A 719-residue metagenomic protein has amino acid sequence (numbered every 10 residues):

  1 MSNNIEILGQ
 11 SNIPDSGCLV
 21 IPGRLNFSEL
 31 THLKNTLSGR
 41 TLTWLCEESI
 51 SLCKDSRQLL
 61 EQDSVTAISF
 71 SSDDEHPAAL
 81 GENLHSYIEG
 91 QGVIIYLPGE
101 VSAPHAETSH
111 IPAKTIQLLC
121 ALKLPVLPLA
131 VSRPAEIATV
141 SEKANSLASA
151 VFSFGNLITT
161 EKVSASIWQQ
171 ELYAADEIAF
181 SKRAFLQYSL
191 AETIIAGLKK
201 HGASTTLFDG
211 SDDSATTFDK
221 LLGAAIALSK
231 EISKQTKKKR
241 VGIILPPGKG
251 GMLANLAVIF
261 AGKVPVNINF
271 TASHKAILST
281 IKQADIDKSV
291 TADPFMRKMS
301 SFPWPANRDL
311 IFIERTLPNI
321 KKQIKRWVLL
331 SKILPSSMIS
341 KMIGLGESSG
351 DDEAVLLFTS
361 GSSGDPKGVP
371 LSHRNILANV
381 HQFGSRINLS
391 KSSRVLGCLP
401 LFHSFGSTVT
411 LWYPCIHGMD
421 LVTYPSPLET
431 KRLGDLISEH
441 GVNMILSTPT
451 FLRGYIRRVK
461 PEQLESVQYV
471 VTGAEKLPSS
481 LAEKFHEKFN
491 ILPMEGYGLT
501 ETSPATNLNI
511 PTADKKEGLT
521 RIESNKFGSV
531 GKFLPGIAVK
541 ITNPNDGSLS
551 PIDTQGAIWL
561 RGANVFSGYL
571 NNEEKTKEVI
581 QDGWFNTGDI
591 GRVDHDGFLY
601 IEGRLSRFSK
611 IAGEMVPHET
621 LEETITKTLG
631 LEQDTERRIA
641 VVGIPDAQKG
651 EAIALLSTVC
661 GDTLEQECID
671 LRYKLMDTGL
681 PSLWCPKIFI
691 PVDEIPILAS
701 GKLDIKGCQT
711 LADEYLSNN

Functional and structural regions predicted by a protein language model:
G9, R57, G92-I95, G99-V163: A cross-family acyltransferase "interaction/gating" segment
H32, L329-I333, V442-S447, I456-N525 (+2 more regions): Gly/Ser/Thr-rich phosphate-binding loop
G202-A203, P246, I311-F358, D365 (+1 more regions): Conserved pre-ATP/AMP-binding loop-to-beta segment of ANL
T205-L256, S273-L278, K332, L371-R374: Conserved AMP-binding/adenylate-forming core of the ANL superfamily
A215-D219, G346-E347, A354-A378: Conserved AMP-binding A3 loop
S289, I445, G562, S567-G568 (+2 more regions): AMP-binding/adenylate-forming catalytic core of the ANL superfamily
I313-E314, R637, E651, D677-L703: AMP-binding/adenylate-forming catalytic domain of the ANL superfamily
L377-R394, S404-N443, R458: Conserved AMP-binding/adenylation subdomain of ANL enzymes
